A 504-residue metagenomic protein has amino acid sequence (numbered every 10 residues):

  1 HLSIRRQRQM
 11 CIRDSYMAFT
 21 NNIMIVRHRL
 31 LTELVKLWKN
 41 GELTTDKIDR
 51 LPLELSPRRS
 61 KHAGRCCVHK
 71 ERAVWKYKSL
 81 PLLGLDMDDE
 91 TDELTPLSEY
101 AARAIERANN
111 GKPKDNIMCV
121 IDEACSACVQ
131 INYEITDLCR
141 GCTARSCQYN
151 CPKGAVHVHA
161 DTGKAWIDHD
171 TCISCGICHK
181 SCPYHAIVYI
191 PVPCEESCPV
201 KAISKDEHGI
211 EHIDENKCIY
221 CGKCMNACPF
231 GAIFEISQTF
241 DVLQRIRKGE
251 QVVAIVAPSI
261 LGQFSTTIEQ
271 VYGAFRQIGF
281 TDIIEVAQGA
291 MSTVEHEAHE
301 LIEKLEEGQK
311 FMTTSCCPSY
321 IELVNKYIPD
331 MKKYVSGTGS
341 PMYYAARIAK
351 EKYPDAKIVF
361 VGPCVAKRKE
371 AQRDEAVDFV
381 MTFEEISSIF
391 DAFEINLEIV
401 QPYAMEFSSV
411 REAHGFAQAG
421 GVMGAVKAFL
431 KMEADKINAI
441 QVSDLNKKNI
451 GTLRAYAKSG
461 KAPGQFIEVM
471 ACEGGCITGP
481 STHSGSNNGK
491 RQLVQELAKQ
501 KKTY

Functional and structural regions predicted by a protein language model:
H1-D14: Single conserved hydrophobic/aromatic residue that forms the stacking wall/gate of nucleotide- or nucleobase-binding
R13-E90, P96-L97, E235-Y504: Iron-sulfur-associated redox domains of electron-transfer enzymes in respiratory and anaerobic energy metabolism
W75, L82-N109, I117-M118, E123 (+1 more regions): Core subunits and conserved enzymes of cellular information-processing and envelope-translocation systems across
R107-T136, K153-G154: N-terminal [4Fe-4S]-dependent radical SAM core
S126-E134, H157-T162, W166, K205 (+3 more regions): Gly-rich Lys/Arg/Thr-decorated short loops/hinges at beta-loop-alpha junctions or inter-strand turns that position
G141, R145-N150, S181, A227 (+4 more regions): Transmembrane alpha-helical segments of multi-pass membrane transport proteins and ion-pumping complexes
A144-H169, I177-D214, I219, K223-Q238: Iron-sulfur cluster-binding cysteine motifs and their immediate structural context in ferredoxin-like electron-transfer
H169-V188, G222-A227, Q251-Q263, L497-Y504: Short Fe-S-cluster ligation motifs
